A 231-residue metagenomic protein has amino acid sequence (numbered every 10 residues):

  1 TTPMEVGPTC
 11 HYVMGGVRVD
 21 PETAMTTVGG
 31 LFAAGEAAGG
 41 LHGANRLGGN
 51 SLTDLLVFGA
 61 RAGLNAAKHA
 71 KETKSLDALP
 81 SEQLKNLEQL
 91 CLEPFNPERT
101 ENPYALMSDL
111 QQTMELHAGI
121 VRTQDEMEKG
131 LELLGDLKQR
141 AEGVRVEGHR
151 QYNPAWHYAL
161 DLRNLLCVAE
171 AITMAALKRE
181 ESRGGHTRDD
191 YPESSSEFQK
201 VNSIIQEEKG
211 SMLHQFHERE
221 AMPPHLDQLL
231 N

Functional and structural regions predicted by a protein language model:
T1-E5: Flavin-binding catalytic cores
P8: Residue-level recognition of phosphate/Mg2+-coordinating polar/acidic sites in nucleotide-handling active sites
Y12-M14, R18-A33, A37-N231: Glycine- and aromatic-enriched mobile tails/lids
